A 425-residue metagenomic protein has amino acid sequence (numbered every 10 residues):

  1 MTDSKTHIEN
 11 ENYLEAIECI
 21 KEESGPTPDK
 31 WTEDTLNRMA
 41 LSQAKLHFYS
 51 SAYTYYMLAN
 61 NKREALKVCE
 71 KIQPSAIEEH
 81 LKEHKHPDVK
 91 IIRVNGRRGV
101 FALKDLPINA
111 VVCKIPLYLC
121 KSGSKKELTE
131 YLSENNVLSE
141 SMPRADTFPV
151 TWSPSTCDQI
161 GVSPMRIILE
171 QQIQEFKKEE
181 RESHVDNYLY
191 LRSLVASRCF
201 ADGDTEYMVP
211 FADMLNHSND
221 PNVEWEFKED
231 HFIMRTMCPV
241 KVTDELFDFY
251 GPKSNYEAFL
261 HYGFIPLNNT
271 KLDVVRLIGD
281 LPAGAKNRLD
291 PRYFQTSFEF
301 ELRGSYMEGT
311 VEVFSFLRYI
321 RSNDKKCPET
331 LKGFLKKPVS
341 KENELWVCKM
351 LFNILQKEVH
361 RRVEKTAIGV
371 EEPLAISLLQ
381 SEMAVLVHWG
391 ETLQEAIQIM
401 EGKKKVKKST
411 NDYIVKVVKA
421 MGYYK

Functional and structural regions predicted by a protein language model:
T6, S42, T54-Y55, V68: Residue-level signature for tetratricopeptide repeat
E23-T27, A59-N60, I72: Alpha-helical solenoid scaffolds that mediate protein-protein interactions, centered on TPR/SEL1-like repeats but also
Q73-E127, S133-K425: Long, positively charged leader/targeting segments at protein N-termini
